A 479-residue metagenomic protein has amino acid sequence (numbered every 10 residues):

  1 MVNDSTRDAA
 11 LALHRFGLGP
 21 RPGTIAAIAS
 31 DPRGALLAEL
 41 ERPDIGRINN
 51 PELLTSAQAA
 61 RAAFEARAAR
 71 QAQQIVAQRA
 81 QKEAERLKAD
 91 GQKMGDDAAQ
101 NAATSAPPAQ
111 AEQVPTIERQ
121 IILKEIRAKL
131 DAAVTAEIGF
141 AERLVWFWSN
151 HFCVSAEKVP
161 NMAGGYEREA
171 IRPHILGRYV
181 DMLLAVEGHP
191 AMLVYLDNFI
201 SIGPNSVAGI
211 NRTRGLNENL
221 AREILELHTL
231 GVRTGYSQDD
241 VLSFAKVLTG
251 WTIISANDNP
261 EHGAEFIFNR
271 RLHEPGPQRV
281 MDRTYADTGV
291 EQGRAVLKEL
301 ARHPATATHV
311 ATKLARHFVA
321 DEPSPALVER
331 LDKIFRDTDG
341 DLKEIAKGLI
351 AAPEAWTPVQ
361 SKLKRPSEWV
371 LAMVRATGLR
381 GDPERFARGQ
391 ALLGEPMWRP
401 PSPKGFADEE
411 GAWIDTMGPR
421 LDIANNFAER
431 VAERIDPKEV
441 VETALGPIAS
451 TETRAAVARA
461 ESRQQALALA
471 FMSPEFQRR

Functional and structural regions predicted by a protein language model:
V2-S5, A10-T24, N50, A57-R61 (+3 more regions): Flexible, low-complexity segments enriched for small/polar residues
R7-R15, I117-Q120, R143, T213-N219 (+1 more regions): Short, compositionally biased low-complexity segments
F16, I28, E39-L40, I171 (+4 more regions): A generic structural signal for nonpolar/aromatic side chains embedded in well-ordered alpha-helices
L18, I138-G139, E157, L176 (+2 more regions): Alpha-helix boundary/capping and short turn/kink residues
P22-H174, F199, S206: N-terminal accessory alpha/beta regions
A29, L40, V186, L349-I350 (+1 more regions): A general structural motif at alpha-helix termini
S105-Q110, E125-K129, M162-L393: Active-site substrate-binding loop specific to GH73 endo-beta-N-acetylglucosaminidase modules in bacterial autolysins
